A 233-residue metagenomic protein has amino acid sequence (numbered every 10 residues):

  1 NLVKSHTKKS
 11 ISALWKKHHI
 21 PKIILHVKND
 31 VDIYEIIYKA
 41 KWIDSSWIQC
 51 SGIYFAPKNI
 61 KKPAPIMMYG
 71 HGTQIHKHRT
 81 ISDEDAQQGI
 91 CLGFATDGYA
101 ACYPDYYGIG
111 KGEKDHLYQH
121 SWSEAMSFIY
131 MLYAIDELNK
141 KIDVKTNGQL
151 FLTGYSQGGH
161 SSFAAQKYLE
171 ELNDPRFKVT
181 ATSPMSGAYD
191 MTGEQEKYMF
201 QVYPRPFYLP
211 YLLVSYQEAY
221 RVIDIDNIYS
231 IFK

Functional and structural regions predicted by a protein language model:
N1-K61: Catalytic-loop region of hydrolases
I43-S51, F55-G98, D105, K111: Short, surface-exposed "cap/lid" segments of acyl-processing enzymes
A56-P63, Y133-Y155, L172-F177: Gly/Ser-rich "nucleophile elbow"/oxyanion-hole loop immediately N-terminal to the catalytic nucleophile in hydrolases
G108-L117, Y133: Glycine-rich "HGGG/HGxG" loop immediately N-terminal to the catalytic nucleophile of the alpha/beta-hydrolase
Y118-K141, A164: Alpha/beta-hydrolase active-site loop
G154-S162: Gly/Ala-rich beta-loop-alpha elbow adjacent to hydrolase catalytic centers
D174-G187: A conserved short beta-strand
M185-K233: Accessory cap/linker subdomain of secreted extracellular hydrolases
